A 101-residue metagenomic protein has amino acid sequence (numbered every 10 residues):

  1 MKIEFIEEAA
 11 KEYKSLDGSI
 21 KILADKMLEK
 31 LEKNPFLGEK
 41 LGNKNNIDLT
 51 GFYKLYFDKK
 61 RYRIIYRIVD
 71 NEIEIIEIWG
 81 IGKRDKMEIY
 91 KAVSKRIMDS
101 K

Functional and structural regions predicted by a protein language model:
M1-M27: Arg/Lys-rich, positively charged N-terminal/basic patches that mediate binding to nucleic acids
E7, N43-N45, K59, G82: A general secondary-structure junction signal
K11, K30, K83-K86: Active-site micro-motifs of SAM-dependent methyltransferase domains
M27-K30, R96: Conserved short hydrophobic interaction patches
E29-Y56: A short, surface-exposed loop/turn module that caps and links secondary-structure elements
F57-R63, R67-K101: Enriched for short, Lys/Arg-rich terminal
